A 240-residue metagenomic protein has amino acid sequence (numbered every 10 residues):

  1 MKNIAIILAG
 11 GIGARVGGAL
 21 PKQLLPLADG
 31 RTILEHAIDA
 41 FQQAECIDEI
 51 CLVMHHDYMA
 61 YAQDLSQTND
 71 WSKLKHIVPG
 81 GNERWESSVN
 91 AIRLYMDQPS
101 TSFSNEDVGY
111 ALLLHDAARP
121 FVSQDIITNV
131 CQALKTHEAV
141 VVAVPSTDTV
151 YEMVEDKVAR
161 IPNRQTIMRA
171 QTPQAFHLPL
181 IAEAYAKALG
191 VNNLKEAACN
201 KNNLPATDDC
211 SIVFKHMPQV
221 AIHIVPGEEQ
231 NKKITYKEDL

Functional and structural regions predicted by a protein language model:
K2-M59: N-terminal glycine-rich phosphate-binding loop and ensuing alpha1 helix
I7, L34, A91, D116 (+3 more regions): Residue-level signal for inorganic ion chemistry
V16, Y61-Q63, V130: Hydrophobic packing residues within well-ordered alpha-helices of enzyme cores
L34-G109, L189-K201: Conserved N-terminal catalytic core of the sugar/cofactor nucleotidyltransferase
D48-I50, A111, E138-A139, A221: Residues at the starts of beta-strands that form the adenosine-phosphate
E83-M153, Q171: Conserved beta-loop-beta/alpha segment of the NTase-like Rossmann-fold superfamily that binds/positions NTPs
E152-F176: Short, flexible, basic/aromatic active-site loop/helix in glycosyltransferases
R169-L240: Conserved alpha/beta core of the MobA/IspD/sugar-nucleotide pyrophosphorylase nucleotidyltransferase superfamily
